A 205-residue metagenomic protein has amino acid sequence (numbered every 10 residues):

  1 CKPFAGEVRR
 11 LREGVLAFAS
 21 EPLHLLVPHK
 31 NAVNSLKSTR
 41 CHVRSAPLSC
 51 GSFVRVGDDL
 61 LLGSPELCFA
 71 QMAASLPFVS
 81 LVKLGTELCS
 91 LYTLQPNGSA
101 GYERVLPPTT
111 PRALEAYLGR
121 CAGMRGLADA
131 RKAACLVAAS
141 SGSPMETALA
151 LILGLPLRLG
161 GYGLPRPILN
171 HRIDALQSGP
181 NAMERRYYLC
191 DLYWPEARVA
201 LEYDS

Functional and structural regions predicted by a protein language model:
C1-R125, T147, L157: Short gly/ser-rich loop at a beta-strand->alpha-helix junction or flexible surface loop bordering the NTP-binding
R104-S205: Surface segments flanking catalytic/ligand-binding clefts of nucleic-acid enzymes
